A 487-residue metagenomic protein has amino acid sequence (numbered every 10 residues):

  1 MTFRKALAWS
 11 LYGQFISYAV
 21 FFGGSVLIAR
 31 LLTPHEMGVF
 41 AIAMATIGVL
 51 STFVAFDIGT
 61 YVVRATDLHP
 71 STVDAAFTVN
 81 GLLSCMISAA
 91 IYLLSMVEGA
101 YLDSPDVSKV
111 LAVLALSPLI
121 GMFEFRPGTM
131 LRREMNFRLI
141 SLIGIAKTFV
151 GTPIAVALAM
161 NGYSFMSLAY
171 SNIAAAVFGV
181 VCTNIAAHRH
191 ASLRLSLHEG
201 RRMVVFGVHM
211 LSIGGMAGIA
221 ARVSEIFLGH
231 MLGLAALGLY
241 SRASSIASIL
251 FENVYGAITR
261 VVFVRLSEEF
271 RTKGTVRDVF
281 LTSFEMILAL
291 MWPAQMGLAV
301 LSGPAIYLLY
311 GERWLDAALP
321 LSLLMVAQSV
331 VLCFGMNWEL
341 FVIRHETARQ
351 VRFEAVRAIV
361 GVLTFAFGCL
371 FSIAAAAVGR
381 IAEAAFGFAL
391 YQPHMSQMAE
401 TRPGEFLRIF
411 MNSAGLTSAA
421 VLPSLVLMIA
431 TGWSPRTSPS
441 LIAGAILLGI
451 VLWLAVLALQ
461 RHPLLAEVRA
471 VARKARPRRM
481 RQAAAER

Functional and structural regions predicted by a protein language model:
M1-F22, T60-V63, D67-T78, P105-S108 (+6 more regions): N-terminal membrane topogenesis motif
T2-F56, L83-V97, A112, S117 (+3 more regions): Signature of the first transmembrane helix
F3, R138, M166, V181-R222 (+3 more regions): Interhelical loop/hinge segments that connect adjacent transmembrane helices in multipass membrane
A6-S17, F21, L168-A175, G179 (+7 more regions): Transmembrane helical elements of multi-pass membrane transporters/channels
A19, T78-D103, S108-V113, P153-A157 (+4 more regions): Alpha-helical transmembrane segments of multi-pass membrane transport and lipid-handling proteins
F21, F53-P70, D74, R132-R133 (+3 more regions): Helix-loop junctions and terminal segments of transmembrane helices in multi-pass membrane transport/translocation
S108-A115, I143-R189, R202-F206, I213 (+6 more regions): Hydrophobic alpha-helical transmembrane segments
S396, T401-F406, F410, S424-R487: Membrane-proximal transmembrane or re-entrant/amphipathic helices at the cytosolic face
